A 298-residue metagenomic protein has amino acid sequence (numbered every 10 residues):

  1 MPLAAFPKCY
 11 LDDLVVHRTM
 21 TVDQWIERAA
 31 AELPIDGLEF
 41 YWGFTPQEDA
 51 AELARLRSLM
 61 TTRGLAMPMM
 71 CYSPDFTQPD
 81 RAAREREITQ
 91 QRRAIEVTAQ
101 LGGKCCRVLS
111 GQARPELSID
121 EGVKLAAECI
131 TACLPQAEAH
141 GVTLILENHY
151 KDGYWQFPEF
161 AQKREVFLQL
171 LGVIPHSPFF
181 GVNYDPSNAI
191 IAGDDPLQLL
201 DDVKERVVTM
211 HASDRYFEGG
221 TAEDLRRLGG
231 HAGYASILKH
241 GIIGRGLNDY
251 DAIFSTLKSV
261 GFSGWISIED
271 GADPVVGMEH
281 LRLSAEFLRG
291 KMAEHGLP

Functional and structural regions predicted by a protein language model:
M1-K104, E121, A127-T131, E138 (+6 more regions): N-terminal pre-domain/capping segments
P2, E27, A31, G37-L38 (+2 more regions): Acidic/histidine-rich catalytic cores of soluble enzymes
D12-R18, F40-E52, D75-A82, A113-L117 (+5 more regions): Acidic-and-aromatic substrate-binding clefts and catalytic sites of carbohydrate-active enzymes
L38-F40, P68-M70, G103-S110, V142-N148 (+1 more regions): Short beta-strand segments at enzyme active-site cores
R206-V208, K239, K258, F262-I268: A short pocket-lining beta-strand/turn micro-motif at the edge of beta-sheets
R245-S259: A short, acidic, amphipathic alpha-helical segment used as a generic capping/interface helix at domain edges
G264-L288: C-terminal/domain-terminus segments
